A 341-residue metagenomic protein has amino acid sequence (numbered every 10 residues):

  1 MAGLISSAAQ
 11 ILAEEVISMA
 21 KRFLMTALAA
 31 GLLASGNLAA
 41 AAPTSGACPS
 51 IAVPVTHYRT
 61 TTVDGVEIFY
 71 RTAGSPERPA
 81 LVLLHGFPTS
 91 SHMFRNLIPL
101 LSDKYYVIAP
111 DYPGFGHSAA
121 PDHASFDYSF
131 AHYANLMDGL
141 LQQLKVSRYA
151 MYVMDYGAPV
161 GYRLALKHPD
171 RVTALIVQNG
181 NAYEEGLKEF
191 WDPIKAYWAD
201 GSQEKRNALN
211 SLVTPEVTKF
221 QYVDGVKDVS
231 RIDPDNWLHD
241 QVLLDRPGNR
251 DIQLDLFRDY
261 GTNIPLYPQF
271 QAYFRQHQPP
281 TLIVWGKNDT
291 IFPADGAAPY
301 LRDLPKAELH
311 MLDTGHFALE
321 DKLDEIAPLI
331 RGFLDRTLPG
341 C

Functional and structural regions predicted by a protein language model:
L4-S18: Short, Lys/Arg-enriched N-terminal segments with co-localized hydrophobic residues within the first ~10-30 amino acids
T26-S35: Bacterial N-terminal signal peptides
A39-A41: Boundary at the C-terminal end of the N-terminal hydrophobic targeting segment
P43-R59, V63-I68, A73-P76, A80 (+7 more regions): Flexible "cap/lid" subdomain of the alpha/beta-hydrolase fold that forms the substrate-access gate
L83-G86, A109: Structural cue for short, hydrophobic secondary-structure segments
G86-T89, D155: Active-site glycine-rich loops that stabilize anionic/oxyanionic intermediates across multiple enzyme folds
P88-N96, V107: Serine-hydrolase catalytic-loop signature spanning alpha/beta hydrolases and amidase-signature enzymes
N96-Y105, Q143: A short, Lys/Arg-enriched amphipathic alpha-helix followed by its capping loop at the start of a domain
